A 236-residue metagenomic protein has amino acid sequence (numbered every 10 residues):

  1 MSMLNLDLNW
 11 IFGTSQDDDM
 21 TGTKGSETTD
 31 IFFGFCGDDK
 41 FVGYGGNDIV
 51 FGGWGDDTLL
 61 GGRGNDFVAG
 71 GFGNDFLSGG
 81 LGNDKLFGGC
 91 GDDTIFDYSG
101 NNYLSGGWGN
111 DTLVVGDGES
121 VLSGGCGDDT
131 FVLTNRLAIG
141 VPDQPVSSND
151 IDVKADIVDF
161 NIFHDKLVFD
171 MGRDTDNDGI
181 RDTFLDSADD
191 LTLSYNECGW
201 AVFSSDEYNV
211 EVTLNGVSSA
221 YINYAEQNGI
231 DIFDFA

Functional and structural regions predicted by a protein language model:
M1-N9, D189-A236: Low-complexity acidic/polar repeat-biased segments
I11, G55, G109, A201-S204: Short linear interaction motif-like sites in intrinsically disordered regions of transcription factors
G13-S15: Short, solvent-exposed loop/edge segments of extracellular or virion-exposed proteins
D17, T21-S187: Acidic, glycine-rich calcium-binding repeat modules characteristic of RTX/beta-roll and related beta-solenoid repeat
